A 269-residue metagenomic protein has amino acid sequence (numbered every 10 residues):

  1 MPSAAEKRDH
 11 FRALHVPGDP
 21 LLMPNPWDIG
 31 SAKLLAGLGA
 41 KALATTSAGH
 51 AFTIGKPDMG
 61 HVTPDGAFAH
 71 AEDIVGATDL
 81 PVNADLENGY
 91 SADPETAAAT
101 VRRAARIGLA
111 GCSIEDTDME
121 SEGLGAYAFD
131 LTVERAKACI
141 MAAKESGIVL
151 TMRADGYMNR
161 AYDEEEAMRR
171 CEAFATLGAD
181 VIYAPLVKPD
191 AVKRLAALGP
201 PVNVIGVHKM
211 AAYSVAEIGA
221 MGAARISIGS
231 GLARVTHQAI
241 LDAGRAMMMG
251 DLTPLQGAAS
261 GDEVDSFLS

Functional and structural regions predicted by a protein language model:
P2-A4, M141, G229-S269: Extended, intrinsically disordered, low-complexity segments
P2-V204, H208-S230, V235-H237: Alpha/beta enzyme core
